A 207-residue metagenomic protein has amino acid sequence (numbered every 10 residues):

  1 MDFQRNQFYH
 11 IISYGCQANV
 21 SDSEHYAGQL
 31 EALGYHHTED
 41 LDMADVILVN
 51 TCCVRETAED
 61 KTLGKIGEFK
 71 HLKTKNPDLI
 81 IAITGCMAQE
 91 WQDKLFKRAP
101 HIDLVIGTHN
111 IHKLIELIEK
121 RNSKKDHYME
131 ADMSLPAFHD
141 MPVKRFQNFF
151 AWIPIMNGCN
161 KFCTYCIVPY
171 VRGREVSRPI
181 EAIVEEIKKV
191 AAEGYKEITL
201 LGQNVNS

Functional and structural regions predicted by a protein language model:
M1-S207: Proteins enriched for Cys/Gly/acidic motifs involved in redox and nucleic-acid/cofactor modification
